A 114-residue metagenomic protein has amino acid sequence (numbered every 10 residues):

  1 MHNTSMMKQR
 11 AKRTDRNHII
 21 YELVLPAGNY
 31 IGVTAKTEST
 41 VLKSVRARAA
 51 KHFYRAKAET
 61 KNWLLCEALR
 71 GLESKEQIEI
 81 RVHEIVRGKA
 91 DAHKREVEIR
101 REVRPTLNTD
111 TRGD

Functional and structural regions predicted by a protein language model:
M1-K43, K94: GIY-YIG nuclease catalytic motif and its immediate N-terminal context
M1-R16, A49, E73-D114: Boundary/linker segments flanking structured domains
A35-R87: Conserved short loop/helix modules at catalytic or binding sites in compact beta-alpha or helix-hairpin-helix contexts
